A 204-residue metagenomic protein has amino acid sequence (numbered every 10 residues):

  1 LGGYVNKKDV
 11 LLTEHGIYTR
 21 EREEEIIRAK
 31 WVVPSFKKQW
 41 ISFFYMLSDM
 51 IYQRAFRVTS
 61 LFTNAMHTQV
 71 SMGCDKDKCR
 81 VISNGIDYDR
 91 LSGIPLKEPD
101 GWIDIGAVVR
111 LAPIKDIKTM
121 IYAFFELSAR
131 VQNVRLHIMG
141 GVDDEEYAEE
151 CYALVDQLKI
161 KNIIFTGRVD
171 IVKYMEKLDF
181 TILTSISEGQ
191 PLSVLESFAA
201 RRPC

Functional and structural regions predicted by a protein language model:
V5-K30, T59: Active-site proximal beta-strand in glycosyltransferases
Y18, K37-T59, M72: Membrane-proximal helix-turn-helix segments that form the acceptor-binding/catalytic region of lipid-linked
N64, G85: Carbohydrate-associated surface elements
I86, V108, R135-E149, F165: Glycosyltransferase donor-sugar binding loop
K97-K115, I121-F124, H137: Conserved donor-binding/catalytic core segment of Leloir-type glycosyltransferases
A148-R168: Nucleotide-activated donor-binding/catalytic signature segment of Leloir-type glycosyltransferases, i.e., the conserved
T181-I182, C204: A short hydrophobic beta-strand element within the catalytic core of glycosyltransferases that build diverse glycans
I186: Aromatic "clamp/platform" in nucleotide-sugar-dependent glycosyltransferases that forms part of the donor/acceptor
